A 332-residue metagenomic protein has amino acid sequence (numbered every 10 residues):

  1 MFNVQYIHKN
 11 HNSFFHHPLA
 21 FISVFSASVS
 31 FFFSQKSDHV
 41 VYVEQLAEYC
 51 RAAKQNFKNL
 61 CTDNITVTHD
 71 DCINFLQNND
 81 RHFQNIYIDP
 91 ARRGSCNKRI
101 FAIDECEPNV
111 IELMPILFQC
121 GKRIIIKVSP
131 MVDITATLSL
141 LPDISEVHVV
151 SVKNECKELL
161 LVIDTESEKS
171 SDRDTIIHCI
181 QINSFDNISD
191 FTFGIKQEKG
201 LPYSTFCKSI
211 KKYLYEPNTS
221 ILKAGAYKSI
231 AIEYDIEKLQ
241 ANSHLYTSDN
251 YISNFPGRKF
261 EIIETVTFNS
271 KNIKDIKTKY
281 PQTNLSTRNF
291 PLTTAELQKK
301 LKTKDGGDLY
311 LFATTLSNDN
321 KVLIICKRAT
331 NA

Functional and structural regions predicted by a protein language model:
M1-A332: SAM-dependent transferase fold signal centered on methyltransferase-like domains, encompassing both Class I
